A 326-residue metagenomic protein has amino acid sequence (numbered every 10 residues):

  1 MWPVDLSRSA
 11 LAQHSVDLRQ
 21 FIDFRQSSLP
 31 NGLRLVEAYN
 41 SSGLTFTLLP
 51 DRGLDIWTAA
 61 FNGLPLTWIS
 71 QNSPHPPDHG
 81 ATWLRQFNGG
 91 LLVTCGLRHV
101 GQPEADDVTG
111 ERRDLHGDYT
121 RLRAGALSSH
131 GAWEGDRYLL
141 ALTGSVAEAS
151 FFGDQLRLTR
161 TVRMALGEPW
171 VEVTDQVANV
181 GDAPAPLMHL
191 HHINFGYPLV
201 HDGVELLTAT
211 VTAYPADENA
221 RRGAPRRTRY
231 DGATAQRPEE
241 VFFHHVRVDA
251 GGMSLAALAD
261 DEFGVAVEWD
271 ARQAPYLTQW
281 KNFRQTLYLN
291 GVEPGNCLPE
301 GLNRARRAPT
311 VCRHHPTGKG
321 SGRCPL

Functional and structural regions predicted by a protein language model:
M1-L166, W170-E172, P184, F195-A233 (+1 more regions): Surface-exposed acidic/polar loop and edge beta-strand patches at domain peripheries
V180-D182: Short, acidic/polar linear motifs in exposed loop/turn regions
H189-F195: Surface-exposed beta-strand/loop patches in extracellular or lumenal glycoproteins
F242-F243: Penicillin-binding protein/beta-lactamase superfamily catalytic region
